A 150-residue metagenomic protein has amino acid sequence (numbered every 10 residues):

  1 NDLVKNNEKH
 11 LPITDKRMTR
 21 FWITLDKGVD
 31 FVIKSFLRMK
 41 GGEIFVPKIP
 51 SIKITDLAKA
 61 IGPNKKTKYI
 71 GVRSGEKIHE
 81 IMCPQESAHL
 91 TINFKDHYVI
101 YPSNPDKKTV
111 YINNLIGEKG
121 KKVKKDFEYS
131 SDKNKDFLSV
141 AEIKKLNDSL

Functional and structural regions predicted by a protein language model:
N1-L150: Strand-loop microenvironment adjacent to phosphate/nucleotide-handling motifs in alpha/beta enzyme folds
